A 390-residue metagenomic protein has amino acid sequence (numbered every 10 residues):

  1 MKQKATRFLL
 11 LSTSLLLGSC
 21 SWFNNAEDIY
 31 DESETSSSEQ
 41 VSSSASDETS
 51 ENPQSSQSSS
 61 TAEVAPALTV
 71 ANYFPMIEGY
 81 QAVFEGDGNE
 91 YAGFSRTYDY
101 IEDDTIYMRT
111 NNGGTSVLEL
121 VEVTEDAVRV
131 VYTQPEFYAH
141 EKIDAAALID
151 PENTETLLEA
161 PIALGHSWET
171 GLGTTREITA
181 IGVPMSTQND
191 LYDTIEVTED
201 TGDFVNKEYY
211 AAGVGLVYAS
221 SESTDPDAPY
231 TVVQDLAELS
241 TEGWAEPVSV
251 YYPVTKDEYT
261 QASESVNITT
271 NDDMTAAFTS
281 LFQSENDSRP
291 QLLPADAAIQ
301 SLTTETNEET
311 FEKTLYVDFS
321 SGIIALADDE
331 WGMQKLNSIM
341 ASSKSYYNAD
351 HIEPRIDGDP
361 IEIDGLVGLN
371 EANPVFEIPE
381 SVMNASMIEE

Functional and structural regions predicted by a protein language model:
M1-L9: Bacterial N-terminal signal peptides that target proteins for export
F8, M185, T306-E309: A broad, structure-centric signal for solvent-exposed, well-ordered loop/edge residues that line or flank functional
L10-L15: Hydrophobic helical h-region of N-terminal Sec-dependent signal peptides in bacterial secretory/periplasmic proteins
L17-S19: C-terminal motif of bacterial Sec signal peptides marking the signal peptidase cleavage site
S21-A62, L164, S223-E390: Bimodal "functional hotspot" detector
A62-W244: Conserved functional acidic sites
